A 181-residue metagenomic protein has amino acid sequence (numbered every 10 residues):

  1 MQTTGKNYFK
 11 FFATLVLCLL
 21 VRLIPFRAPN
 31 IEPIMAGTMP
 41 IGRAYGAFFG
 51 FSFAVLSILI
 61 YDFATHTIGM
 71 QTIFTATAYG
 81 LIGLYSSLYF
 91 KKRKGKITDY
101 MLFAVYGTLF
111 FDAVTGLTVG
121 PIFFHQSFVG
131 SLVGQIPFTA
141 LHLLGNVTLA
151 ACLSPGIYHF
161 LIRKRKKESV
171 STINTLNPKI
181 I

Functional and structural regions predicted by a protein language model:
M1-A44, F48-S52, L56: Hydrophobic transmembrane alpha-helices
Q2-G5, M39, L88-Y100, R163-K164: Membrane-interface helix-boundary motifs at transmembrane edges
T3-Y8, A28, R93-K94, F124-V129: Helix-boundary and loop/linker segments of multi-pass membrane transporters
L17-R22, F53, S57, Y61 (+6 more regions): Alpha-helical transmembrane segments of multipass membrane proteins
C18-E32, L56-Y89: Interfacial aromatic-anchored transmembrane helix boundaries in multi-pass membrane proteins
M35, M39, F53-A54, Q71 (+3 more regions): Alpha-helical transmembrane segments of multi-pass membrane proteins, especially transporters and channels
G42-R43, I82-K91, S154, Y158: Hydrophobic transmembrane alpha-helices
I73, K94-I181: Membrane-embedded alpha-helical hairpins and interfacial helices in multi-pass inner-membrane proteins
